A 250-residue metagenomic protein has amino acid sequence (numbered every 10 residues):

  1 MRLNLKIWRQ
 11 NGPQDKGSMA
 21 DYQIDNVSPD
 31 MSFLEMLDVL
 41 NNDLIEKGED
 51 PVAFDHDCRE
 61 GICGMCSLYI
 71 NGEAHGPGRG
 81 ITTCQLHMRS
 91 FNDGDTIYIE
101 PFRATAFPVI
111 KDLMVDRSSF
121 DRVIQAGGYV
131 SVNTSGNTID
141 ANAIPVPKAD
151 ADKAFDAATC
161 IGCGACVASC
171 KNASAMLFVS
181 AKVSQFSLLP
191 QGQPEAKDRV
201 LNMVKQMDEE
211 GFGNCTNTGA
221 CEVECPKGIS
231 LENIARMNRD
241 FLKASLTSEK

Functional and structural regions predicted by a protein language model:
M1-Y22: Eukaryote-biased recognition of intrinsically disordered, low-complexity regulatory segments
W8, D25, I70-G72: Short strand-turn-strand beta-turns centered on an Asx-Gly dipeptide
A20-S32: Short, contiguous acidic and Ser/Thr-rich linear segments
M31-D50, Y98-K250: Ferredoxin-type iron-sulfur electron-transfer modules in oxidoreductases and energy-metabolism complexes
A53-M65: Short, structured protein-protein interaction patches enriched in aromatics and acidic/basic residues, typified by
I62, L68-I70, C221: Functionalized membrane-embedded alpha-helices
I70-G94, I99: Glycine-rich phosphate/adenylate-binding loop and adjacent beta-alpha elements of nucleotide- or dinucleotide-binding
